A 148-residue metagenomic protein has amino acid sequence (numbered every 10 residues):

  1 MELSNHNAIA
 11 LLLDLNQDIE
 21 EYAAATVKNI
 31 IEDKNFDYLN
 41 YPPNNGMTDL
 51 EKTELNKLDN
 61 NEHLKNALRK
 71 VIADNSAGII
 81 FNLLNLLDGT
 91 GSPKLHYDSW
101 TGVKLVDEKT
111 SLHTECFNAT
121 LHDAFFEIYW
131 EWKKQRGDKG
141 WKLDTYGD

Functional and structural regions predicted by a protein language model:
M1-A67: N-terminal low-complexity, intrinsically disordered segments
M1-H6, P43-E54, T90-D148: Acidic, proline/glycine-rich low-complexity IDRs
A24-L39, F81-W100: Short glycine-rich, low-complexity/disordered patches
V71-N85: Conserved, folded interaction/cargo-binding domains in eukaryotic regulatory proteins
